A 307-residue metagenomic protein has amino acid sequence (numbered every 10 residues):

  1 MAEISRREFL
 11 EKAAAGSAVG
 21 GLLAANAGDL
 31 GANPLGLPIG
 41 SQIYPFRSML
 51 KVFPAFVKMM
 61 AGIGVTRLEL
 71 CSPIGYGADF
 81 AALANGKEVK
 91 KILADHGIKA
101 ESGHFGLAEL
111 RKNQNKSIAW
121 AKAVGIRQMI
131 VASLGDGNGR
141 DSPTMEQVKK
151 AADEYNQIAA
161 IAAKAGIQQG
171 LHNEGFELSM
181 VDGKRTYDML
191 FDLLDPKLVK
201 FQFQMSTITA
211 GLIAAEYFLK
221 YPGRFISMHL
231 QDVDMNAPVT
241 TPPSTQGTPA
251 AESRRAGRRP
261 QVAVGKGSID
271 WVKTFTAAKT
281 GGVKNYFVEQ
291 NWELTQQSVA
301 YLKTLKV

Functional and structural regions predicted by a protein language model:
M1-S17: N-terminal secretory signal peptides and thylakoid transit peptides that target proteins across membranes
A13-A15, V19, I74, I92 (+2 more regions): Active-site acidic/histidine proton-transfer and metal-coordination neighborhood in alpha/beta enzyme cores
A24-V52, K58: C-terminal segment of N-terminal export signals and the immediately downstream linker at the start of the mature
L37-Q42, L68-L70, A100-G103, M129-V131 (+4 more regions): Hydrophobic faces of well-ordered beta-strands that scaffold small-molecule active sites in alpha/beta enzyme cores
S41, M60, L93, A121 (+4 more regions): Conserved, mostly hydrophobic/aromatic
F56-P73, V124-G125: Catalytic domains of carbohydrate-active enzymes, especially glycoside hydrolases
E69-V89: Glycine-rich, proline-tolerant flexible connector loops at the mouths of alpha/beta enzymes
A162-A263: Acidic/histidine-rich catalytic cores of soluble enzymes
